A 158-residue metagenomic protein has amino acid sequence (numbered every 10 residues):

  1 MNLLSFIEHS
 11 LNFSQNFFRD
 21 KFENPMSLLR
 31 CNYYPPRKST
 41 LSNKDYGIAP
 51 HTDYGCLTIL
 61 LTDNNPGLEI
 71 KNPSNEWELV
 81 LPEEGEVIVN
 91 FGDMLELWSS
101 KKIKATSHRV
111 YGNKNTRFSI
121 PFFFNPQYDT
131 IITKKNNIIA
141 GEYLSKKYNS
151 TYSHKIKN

Functional and structural regions predicted by a protein language model:
M1-N158: C-terminal flanking tails of non-heme Fe-dependent oxygenases
